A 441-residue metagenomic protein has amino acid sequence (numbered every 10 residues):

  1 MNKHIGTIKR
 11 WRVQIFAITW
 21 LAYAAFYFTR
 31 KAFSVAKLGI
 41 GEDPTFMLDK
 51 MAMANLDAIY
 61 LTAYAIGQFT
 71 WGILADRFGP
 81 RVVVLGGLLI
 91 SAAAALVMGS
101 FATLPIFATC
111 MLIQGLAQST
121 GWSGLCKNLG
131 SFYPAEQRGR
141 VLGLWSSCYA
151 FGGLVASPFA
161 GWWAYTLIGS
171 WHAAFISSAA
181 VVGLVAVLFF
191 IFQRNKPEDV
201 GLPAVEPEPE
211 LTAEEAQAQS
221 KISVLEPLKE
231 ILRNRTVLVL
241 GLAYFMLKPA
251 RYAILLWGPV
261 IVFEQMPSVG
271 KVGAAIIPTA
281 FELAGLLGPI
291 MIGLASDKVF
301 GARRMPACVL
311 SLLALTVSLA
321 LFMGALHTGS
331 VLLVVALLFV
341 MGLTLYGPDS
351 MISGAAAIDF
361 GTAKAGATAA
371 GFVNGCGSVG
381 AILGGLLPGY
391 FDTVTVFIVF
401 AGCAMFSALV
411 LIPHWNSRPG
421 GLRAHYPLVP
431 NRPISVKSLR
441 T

Functional and structural regions predicted by a protein language model:
N2-I8, V200-L240, V429-T441: Juxtamembrane intracellular "pre-TM" segments in multi-pass secondary transporters
I15-L48, I254-P259, D349: Extracytoplasmic
F33-V35, N234-I290, D349, G384: Extracytoplasmic gate region of multi-pass secondary transporters
I66-L104: Conserved MFS/SLC helix-loop-helix module at the cytosolic interface between two early adjacent transmembrane helices
R77-L88, D297-L312: Cytoplasmic membrane-interface "Motif A"-like loop-to-helix N-cap segments of 12-TM Major Facilitator Superfamily
L89-A102, L313-H327: C-terminal ends and interior cores of transmembrane alpha-helices in multi-pass membrane transporters/permeases
C110-F151: Cytoplasmic helix-loop-helix junction between adjacent transmembrane helices in 12-TM secondary transporters
W145-P197: Helix-loop-helix hairpin linking two adjacent transmembrane segments in secondary transporters
